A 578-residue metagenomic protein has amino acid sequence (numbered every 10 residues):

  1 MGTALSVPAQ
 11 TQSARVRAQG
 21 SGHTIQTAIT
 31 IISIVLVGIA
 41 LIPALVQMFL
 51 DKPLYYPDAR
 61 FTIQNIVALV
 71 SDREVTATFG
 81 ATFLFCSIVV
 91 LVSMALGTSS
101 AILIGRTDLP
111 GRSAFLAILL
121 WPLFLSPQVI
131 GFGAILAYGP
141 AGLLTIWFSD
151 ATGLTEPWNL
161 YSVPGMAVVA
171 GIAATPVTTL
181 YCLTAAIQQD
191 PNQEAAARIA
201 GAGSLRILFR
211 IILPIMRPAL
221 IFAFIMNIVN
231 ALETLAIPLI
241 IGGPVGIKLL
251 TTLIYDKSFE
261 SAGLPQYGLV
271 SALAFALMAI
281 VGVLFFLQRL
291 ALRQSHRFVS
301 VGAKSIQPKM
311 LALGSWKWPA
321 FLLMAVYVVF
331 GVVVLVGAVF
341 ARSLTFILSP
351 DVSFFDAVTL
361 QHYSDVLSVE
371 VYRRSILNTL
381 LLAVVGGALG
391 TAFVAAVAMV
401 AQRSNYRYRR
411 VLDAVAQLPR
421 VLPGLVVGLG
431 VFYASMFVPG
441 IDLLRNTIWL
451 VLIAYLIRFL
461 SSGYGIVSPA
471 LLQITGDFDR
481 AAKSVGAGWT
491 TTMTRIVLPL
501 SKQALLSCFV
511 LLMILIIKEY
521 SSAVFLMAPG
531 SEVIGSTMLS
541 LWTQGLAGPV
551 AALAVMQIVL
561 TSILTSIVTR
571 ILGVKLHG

Functional and structural regions predicted by a protein language model:
M1-G20: Short, Lys/Arg-rich, polar N-terminal cytosolic tail immediately upstream of the first transmembrane signal-anchor
T11, R15, L287-M324: Alpha-helical transmembrane segments of integral membrane proteins
S21-Y55, L69-I187, I215-A236, I240-G242 (+9 more regions): Membrane-water interface segments at the C-terminal ends of transmembrane alpha-helices in multi-pass inner-membrane
D58-A59, L136, A236-G263, D351-D356 (+1 more regions): Glycine-rich helix-loop "coupling/hinge" segments at transmembrane-helix boundaries in multipass transporters
F61-V70, L208-F209, S258, V358-L367 (+1 more regions): A short amphipathic helical element positioned immediately N-terminal to and/or at the very start of a transmembrane
T107, A186-D190, A195-M216, S404 (+2 more regions): Short helix-to-coil transition segments within interhelical loops that connect adjacent transmembrane helices
Q193, H296-P308, F478, I571-G578: Short cytosolic juxtamembrane segments of multi-pass membrane proteins
G203, H296-A312, I347-Y363: Juxtamembrane inter-helical linkers in multi-pass membrane proteins
